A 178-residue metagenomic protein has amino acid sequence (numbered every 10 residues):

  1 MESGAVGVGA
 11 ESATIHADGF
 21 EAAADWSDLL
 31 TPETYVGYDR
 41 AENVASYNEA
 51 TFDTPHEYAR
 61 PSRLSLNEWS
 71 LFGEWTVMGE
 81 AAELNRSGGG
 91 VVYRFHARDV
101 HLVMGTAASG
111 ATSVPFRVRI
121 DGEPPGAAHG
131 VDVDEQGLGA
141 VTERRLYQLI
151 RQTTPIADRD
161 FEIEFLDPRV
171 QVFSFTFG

Functional and structural regions predicted by a protein language model:
M1-G178: Non-globular targeting/processing and membrane-anchoring segments
